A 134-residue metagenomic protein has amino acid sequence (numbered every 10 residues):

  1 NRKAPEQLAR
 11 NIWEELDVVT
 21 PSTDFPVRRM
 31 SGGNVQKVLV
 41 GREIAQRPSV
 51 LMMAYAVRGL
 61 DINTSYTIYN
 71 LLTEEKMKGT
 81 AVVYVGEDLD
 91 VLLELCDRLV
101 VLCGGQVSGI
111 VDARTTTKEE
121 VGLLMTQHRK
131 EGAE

Functional and structural regions predicted by a protein language model:
N1-E134: Glycine-rich phosphate-binding loops of nucleotide-dependent enzymes
